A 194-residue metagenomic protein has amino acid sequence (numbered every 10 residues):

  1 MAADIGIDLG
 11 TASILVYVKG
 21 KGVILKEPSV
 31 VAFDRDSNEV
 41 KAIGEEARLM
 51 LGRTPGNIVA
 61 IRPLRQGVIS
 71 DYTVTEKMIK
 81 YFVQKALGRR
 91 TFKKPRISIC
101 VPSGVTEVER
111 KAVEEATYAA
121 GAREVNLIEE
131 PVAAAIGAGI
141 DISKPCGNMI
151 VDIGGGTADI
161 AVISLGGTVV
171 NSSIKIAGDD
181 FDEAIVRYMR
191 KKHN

Functional and structural regions predicted by a protein language model:
M1-I153, A161-N194: Nucleotide/phosphate-binding catalytic cleft detector across ATP-hydrolyzing and phosphate-transferring enzymes
